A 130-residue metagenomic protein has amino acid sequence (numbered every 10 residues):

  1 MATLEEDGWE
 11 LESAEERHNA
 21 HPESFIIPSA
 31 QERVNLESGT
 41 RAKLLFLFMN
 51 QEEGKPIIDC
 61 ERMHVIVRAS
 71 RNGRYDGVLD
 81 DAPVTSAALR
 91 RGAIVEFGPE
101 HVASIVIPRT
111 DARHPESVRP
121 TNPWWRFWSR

Functional and structural regions predicted by a protein language model:
M1-R130: Mixed-charge, low-complexity intrinsically disordered regions
